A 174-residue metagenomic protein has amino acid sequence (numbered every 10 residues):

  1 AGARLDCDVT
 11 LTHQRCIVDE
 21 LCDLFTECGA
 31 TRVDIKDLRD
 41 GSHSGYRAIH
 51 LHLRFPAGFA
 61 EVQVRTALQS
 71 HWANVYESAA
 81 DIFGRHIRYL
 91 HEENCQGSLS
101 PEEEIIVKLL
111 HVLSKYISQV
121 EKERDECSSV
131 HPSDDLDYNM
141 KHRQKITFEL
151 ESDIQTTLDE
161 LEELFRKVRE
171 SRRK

Functional and structural regions predicted by a protein language model:
A1-E20: Charged, compositionally biased non-catalytic regions
C7, L53-F55, V64-T66: Flexible glycine-/small-residue-rich
T10-T12, T26, T31, T66 (+2 more regions): Residue-identity detector for threonine
T12-R15, S42-S44, Q69-W72: Short, well-ordered, mixed-charge alpha-helical segments that flank or form enzyme active sites
V18-R54, F59: Short Gly/Thr-rich strand-loop-strand
G58-K174: An acidic, glycine-/histidine-flanked metal-binding catalytic module
